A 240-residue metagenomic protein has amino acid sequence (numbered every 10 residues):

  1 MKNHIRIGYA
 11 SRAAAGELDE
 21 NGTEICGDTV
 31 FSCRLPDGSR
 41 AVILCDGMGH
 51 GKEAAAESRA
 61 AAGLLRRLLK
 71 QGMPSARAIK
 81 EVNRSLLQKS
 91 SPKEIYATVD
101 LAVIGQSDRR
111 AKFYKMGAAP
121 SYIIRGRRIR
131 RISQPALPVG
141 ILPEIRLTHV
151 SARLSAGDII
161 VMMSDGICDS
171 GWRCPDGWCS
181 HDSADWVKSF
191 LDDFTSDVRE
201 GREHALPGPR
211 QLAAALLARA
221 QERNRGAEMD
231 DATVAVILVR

Functional and structural regions predicted by a protein language model:
M1, C26, A55-G126, Q211-V239: Catalytic core of PPM/PP2C metal-dependent serine/threonine phosphatase domains
M1-D28, N83-K89, A119-S151, S155 (+2 more regions): PP2C/PPM family metal-dependent serine/threonine protein phosphatase catalytic domain, recognizing the conserved
M1-T23, D28-F31, D37, D176 (+6 more regions): Terminal helices and disordered tails flanking the catalytic cores of nucleotide-processing hydrolases
N3-R6, P36-R40, Q106-R110, L154-A156: Beta-strand-turn-beta hairpins that frame and shape the catalytic cleft of phosphate-ester-processing enzymes
T23-R40, I95-V99, R131-C179: Acidic loop->beta-strand submotif enriched in PP2C/PPM serine/threonine phosphatases
H50-Q71, I159-N224: Active-site-proximal, acidic helix/loop segment immediately C-terminal to a metal-coordinating Asp/Glu
